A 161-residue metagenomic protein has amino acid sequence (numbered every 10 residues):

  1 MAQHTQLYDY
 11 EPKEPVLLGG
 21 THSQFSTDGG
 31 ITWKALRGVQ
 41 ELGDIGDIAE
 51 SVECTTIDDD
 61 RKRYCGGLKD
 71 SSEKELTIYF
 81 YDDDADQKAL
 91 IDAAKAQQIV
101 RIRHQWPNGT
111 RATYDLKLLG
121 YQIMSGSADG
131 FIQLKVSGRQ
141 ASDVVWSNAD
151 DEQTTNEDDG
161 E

Functional and structural regions predicted by a protein language model:
M1-D9, R139, D143-E161: Viral virion structural and adsorption modules
A2-T77, L119-I132: Solvent-exposed edge beta-strands and adjacent loop segments that serve as assembly or binding interfaces
F25, G29-T32, T110-D115, E161: Surface-exposed, hydrophilic segments of mature proteins
F80-D84, D143: Acidic glycine-/aspartate-rich tracts in secreted/extracellular proteins
A85-D115: Short, acidic/charged, Gly/Pro-enriched secondary-structure junctions
Q105-N148: Short beta-strand and beta-hairpin "edge-sheet" elements
